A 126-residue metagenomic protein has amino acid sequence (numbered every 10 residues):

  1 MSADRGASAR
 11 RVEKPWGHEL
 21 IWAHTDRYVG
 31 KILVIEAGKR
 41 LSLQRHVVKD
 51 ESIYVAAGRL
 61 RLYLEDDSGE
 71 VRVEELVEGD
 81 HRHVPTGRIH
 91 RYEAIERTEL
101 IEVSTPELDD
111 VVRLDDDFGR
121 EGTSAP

Functional and structural regions predicted by a protein language model:
G6-E13, E93-P126: Double-stranded beta-helix
A7-D50: A short glycine-rich, His/Asp/Glu-containing loop-to-beta-strand
V48-D66: Glycine- and acidic-residue-biased ligand/ion/polar-headgroup-sensing regions
D66-G87: Short acidic-glycine-tyrosine-enriched beta hairpin
